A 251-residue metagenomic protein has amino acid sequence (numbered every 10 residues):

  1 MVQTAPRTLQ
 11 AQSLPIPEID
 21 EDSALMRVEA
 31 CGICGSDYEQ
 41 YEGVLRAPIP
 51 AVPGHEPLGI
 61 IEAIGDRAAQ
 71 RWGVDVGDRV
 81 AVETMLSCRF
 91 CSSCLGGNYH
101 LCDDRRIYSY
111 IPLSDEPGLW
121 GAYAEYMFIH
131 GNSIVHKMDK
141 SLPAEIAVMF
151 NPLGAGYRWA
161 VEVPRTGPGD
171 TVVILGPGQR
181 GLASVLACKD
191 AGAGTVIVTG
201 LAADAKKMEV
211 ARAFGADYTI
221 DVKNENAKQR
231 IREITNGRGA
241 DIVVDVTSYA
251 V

Functional and structural regions predicted by a protein language model:
M1-L9: Extracellular beta-rich ligand/substrate-recognition surface
T8, F90-L175: NAD(P)H dinucleotide-binding glycine-rich loop of Rossmann-like/cofactor-binding domains, especially the beta1-alpha1
P15-C31, V44-L95, W120, D139-S141: Glycine-rich beta-strand-centered segment in the early N-terminal region that forms part of a ligand/cofactor-binding
S36-Y41: Cytochrome P450 core scaffold surrounding the K-helix E-X-X-R motif and the conserved "meander" helix-loop region
D78, E125, D217, D241: Conserved acidic residues
D139-E225, Q229, I242: Mid-domain Rossmann-like dinucleotide-binding core that forms the NAD(H)/NADP(H) cofactor-binding site
I234-I242: A glycine-rich helix->loop->beta "capping" turn within Rossmann-like NAD(P)(H)-dependent oxidoreductase domains
V246-V251: Beta-loop-alpha module in the N-terminal Rossmann-like domain of NAD(P)-dependent dehydrogenases, especially those
